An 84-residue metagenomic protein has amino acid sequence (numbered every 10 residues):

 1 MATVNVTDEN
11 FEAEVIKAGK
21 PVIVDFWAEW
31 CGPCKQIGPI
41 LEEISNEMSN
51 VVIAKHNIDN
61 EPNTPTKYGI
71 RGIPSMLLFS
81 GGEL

Functional and structural regions predicted by a protein language model:
M1-T3: N-terminal targeting signals for export/organelle localization
N5-D8, F26, I37-N63, I70-I73 (+1 more regions): Thiol-based oxidoreductase modules, predominantly thioredoxin-like and allied folds used for disulfide exchange
F11: Substrate-binding pocket helix/loop in short-chain dehydrogenase/reductase
V15-K17, G38-P39: Intrinsically disordered, low-complexity segments enriched in glycine/proline and serine/threonine
K17-A28: Short active-site neighborhood of thiol/selenol oxidoreductases, capturing the structured segment around
C31-C34: Short cysteine clusters
